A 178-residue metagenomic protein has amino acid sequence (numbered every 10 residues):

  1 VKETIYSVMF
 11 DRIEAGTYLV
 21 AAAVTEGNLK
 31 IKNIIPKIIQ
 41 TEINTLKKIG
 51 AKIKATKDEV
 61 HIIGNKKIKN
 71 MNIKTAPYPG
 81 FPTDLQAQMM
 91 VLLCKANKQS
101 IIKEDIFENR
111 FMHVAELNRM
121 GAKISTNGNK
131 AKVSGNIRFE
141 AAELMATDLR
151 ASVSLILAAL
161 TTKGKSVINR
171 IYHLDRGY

Functional and structural regions predicted by a protein language model:
V1-Y178: Short, structured segments at the rim of ligand-binding sites
